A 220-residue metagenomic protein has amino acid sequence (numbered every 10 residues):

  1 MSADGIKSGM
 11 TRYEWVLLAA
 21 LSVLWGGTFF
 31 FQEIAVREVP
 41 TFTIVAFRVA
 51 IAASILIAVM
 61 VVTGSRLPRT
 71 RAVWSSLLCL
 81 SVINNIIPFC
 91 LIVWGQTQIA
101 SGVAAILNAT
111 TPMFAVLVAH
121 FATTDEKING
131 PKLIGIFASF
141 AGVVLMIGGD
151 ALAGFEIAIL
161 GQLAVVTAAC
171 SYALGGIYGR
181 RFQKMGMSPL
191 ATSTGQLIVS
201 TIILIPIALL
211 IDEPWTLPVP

Functional and structural regions predicted by a protein language model:
M1-A46, W94, G154-R181, S200-P206: Glycine-/small-residue-enriched transmembrane alpha-helix faces in small-molecule transporters and effluxers
Y13-V23, A58-V62, R66-V93, L160-A168 (+1 more regions): Loop-to-transmembrane-helix transition segments
S22-G26, L80-F89, T111-P112, I147 (+2 more regions): Transmembrane alpha-helical core positions of polytopic small-molecule transporters
T28, A50-I55, L107-F121, F137 (+1 more regions): Alpha-helical transmembrane segments of compact multi-pass small-molecule transporters, enriched in specific families
A35, I44, R48, G95 (+5 more regions): Hydrophobic/aromatic residues within transmembrane alpha-helices of multi-pass small-molecule transporters
V36-I44, F89-A109, M187-P189: Structural motif at transmembrane-helix junctions in multi-pass transporters
L56, L78, V118, I128-D150 (+2 more regions): Hydrophobic transmembrane alpha-helices of multi-pass small-molecule transport proteins
L67-S75, A105-N108, T124-L145, F155-G161: Loop-to-transmembrane alpha-helix entry segments
